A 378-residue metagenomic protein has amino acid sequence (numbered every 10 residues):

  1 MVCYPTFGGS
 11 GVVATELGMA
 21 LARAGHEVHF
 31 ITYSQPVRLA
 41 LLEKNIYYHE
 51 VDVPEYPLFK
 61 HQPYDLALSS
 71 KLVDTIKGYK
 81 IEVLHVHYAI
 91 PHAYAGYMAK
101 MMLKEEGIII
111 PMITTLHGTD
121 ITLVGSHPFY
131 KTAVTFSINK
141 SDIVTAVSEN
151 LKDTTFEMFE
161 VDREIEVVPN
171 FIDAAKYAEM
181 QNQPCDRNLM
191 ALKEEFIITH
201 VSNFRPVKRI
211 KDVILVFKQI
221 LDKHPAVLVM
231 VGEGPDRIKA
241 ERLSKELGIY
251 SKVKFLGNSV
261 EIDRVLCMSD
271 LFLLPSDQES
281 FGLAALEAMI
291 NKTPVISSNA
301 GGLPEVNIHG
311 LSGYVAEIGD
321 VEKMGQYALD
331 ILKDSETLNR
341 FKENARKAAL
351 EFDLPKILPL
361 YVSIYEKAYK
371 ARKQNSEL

Functional and structural regions predicted by a protein language model:
C3-F7, M19-L66: N-terminal strand-loop element at the rim of the active site of nucleotide-sugar-dependent glycosyltransferases
T145, A191-F217, V229: Conserved donor-binding/catalytic core segment of Leloir-type glycosyltransferases
N150, F171: Carbohydrate-associated surface elements
A178-L192: A short helix/loop element that forms part of the nucleotide-sugar donor recognition site in Leloir-type
E241-G257: Nucleotide-activated donor-binding/catalytic signature segment of Leloir-type glycosyltransferases, i.e., the conserved
N258, D277: Aromatic "clamp/platform" in nucleotide-sugar-dependent glycosyltransferases that forms part of the donor/acceptor
P294-S297, N307: Short hydrophobic beta-strand element within catalytic cores of glycosyltransferases and related nucleotide-activated
H309-G310, Y314-V321, D330-S335, L350: Conserved acidic donor-binding segment of nucleotide-sugar-dependent glycosyltransferases
